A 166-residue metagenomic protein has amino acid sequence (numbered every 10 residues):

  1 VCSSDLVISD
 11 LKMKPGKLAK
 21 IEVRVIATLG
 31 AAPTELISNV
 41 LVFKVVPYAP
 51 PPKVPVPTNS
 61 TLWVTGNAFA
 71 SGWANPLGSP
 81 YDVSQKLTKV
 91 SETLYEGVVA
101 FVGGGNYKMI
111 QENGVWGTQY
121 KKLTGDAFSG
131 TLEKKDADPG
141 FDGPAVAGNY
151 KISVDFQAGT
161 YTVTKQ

Functional and structural regions predicted by a protein language model:
V1-S3: Short, small-residue-biased leader/transition segments that mark boundaries at the very start of proteins
D10-A19, F101-G103, V146: Surface-exposed, short loops/turns at beta-strand junctions within beta-sandwich domains
I21-V23, Y107: Hydrophobic beta-strand segments within extracellular beta-sandwich modules
T28-T34: Short, solvent-exposed loop/turn segments at the edges of extracellular beta-sandwich modules
T34-L41: Extracellular and select intracellular beta-sandwich modules with Ser/Thr-enriched, small-residue motifs on
V54-G104, N113-L132: Aromatic-rich carbohydrate-binding modules that target alpha-glucans
W116-A158: Structured interaction patches on ligand/partner-binding surfaces of diverse proteins
